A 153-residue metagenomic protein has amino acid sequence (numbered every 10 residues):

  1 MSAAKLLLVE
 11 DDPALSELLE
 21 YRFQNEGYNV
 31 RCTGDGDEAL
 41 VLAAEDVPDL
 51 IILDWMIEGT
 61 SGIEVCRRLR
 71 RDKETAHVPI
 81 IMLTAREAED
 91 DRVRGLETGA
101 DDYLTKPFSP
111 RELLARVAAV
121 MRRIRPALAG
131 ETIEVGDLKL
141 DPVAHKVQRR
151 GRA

Functional and structural regions predicted by a protein language model:
A4-K5, A119-A153: Short, Lys/Arg-enriched segments at the junction into DNA-binding effector domains of transcriptional regulators
E10: Conserved acidic carboxylate
E17-N25: Charged docking surfaces used in two-component/phosphorelay signaling
G27-D35, L42: Short hydrophobic/Thr-rich beta-strand motif most characteristic of the beta2 strand and flanking loop of CheY-like
D35-E38, S61-E64: Acidic catalytic/metal-coordinating carboxylates
A43, I52, I63-R70, T75: Hydrophobic alpha-helical motif in two-component signaling modules
D46-I52, I57: Active-site beta3 strand of CheY-like receiver
R67, R71-D72, H77-E134: Basic, amphipathic DNA-recognition helix from helix-turn-helix-like DNA-binding domains
